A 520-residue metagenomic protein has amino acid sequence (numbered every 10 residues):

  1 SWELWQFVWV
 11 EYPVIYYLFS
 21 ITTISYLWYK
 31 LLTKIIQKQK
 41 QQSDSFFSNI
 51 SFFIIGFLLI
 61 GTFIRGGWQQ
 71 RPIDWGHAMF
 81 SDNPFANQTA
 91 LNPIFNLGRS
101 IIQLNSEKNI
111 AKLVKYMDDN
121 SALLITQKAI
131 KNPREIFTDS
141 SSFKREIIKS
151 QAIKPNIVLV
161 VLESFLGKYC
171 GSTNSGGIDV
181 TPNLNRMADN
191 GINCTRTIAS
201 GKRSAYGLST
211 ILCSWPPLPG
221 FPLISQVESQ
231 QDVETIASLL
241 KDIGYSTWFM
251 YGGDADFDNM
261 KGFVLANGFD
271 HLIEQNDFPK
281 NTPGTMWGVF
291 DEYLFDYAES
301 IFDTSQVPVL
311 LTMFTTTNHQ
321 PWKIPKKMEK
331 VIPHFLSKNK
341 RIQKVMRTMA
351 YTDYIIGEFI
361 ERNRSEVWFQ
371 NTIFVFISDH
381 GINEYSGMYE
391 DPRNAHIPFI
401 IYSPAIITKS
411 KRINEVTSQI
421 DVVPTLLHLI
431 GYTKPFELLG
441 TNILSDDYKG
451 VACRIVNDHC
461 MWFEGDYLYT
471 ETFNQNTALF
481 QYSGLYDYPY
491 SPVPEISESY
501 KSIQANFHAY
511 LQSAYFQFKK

Functional and structural regions predicted by a protein language model:
S1-N109: Transmembrane and membrane-interface helices of multi-pass, inner-membrane envelope-modifying transferases
F7, K30, K34, M79 (+8 more regions): Residues that form generic nucleotide/phosphate-binding pockets
E11-Y12, S164, H380, Y490-P492: Conformational gate/switch positions in structured elements
T23-S25, T33-I35, G176, C213 (+6 more regions): Short, charged/polar low-complexity linear motifs in solvent-exposed/disordered segments
G67-L438, D447-Y448, V456-N457: Soluble catalytic regions of membrane-associated enzymes that act on cell-envelope and secretory-pathway components
I407-K520: Membrane-interface soluble catalytic domains
